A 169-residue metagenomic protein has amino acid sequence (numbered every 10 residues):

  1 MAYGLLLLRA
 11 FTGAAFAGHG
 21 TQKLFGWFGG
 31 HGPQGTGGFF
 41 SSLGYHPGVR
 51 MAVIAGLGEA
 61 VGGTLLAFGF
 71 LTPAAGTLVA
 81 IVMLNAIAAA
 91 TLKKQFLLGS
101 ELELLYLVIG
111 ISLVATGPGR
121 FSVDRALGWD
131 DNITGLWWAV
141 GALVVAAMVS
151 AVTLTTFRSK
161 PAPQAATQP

Functional and structural regions predicted by a protein language model:
M1-F28, V49, L71-P169: Extended, low-polarity transmembrane helix blocks
G18-H19, F40, G63: Generic signal for short, ordered secondary-structure residues within or immediately flanking folded domains
G26-I54: Membrane-interface interhelical connector segments
P33, H46, L65-A67, G110-I111: Alpha-helix boundary/capping detector
M51-I54, G58, L78: Physicochemical signature of membrane-embedded alpha-helices that form the seven-helix bundle of GPCRs, emphasizing
L57-L66, V82-A86: Hydrophobic, membrane-inserted alpha-helices
